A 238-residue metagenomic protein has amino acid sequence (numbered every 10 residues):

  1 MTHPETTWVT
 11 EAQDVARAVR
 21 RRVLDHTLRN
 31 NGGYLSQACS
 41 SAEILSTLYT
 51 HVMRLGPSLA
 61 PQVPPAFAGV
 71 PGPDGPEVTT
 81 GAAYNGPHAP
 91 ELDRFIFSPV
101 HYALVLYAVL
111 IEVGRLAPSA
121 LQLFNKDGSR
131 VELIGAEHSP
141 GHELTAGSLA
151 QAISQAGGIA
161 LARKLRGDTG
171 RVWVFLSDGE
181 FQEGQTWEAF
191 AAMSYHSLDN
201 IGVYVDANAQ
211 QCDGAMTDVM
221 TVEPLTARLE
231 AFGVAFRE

Functional and structural regions predicted by a protein language model:
M1-V19: N-terminal hydrophobic or amphipathic helices/low-complexity stretches enriched in small/hydrophobic/Pro/Gly
A16-G32, D206-N208: N-terminal capping segment at the start of a domain
N31-C39: Structural motif
L35, V174-L176, A235-E238: Short catalytic-loop micro-motif centered on adjacent basic/acidic residues
C39-Y195: Cofactor-binding active-site loop characterized by glycine-rich and histidine/acidic residues
G167-D168, T217-E238: Conserved thiamine diphosphate
R171, D199-G202, A235: Residues at the starts of beta-strands that form the adenosine-phosphate
H196-T221: A short, conserved beta-to-alpha structural element at the edge of catalytic cores that scaffolds binding
